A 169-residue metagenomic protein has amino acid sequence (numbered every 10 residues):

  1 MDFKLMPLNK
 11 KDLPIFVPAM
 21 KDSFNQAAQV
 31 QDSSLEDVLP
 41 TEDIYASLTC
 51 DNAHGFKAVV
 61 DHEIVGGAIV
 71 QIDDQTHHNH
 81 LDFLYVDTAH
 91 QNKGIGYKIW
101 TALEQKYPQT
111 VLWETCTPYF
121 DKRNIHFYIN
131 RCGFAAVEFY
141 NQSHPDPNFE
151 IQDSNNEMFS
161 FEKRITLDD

Functional and structural regions predicted by a protein language model:
F3-P18: A short beta-loop-alpha structural element at the N-terminal edge of CoA-dependent acyl/N-acetyltransferase catalytic
K21-Y45: Conserved GNAT-fold acetyl-CoA-binding loop/helix
E42-K57, G66: A short helix-loop-beta-strand connector motif used in the catalytic cores of GNAT acetyltransferases and, in some
K57, E63-I72, H80, Y85: Conserved beta-strand in the GNAT
H77-T88, C116-T117: Conserved acetyl-CoA binding element of GNAT-fold acetyltransferases
V86, N92-Q105, N130: Conserved acetyl-CoA-binding loop-helix of GNAT-fold acetyltransferases
K106-Y119: Conserved GNAT acetyl-CoA-binding A-motif
C116-P118, I125, N130-E157: Conserved catalytic-core motifs of GNAT/GCN5-like acyltransferases
